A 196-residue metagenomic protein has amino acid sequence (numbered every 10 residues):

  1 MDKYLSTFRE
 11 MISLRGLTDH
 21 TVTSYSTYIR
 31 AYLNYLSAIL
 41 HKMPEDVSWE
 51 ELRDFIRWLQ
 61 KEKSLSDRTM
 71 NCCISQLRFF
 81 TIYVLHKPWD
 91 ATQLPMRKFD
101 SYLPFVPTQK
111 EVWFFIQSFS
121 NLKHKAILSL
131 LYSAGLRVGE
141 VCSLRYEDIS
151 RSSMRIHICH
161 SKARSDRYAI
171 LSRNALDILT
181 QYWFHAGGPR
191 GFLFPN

Functional and structural regions predicted by a protein language model:
M1-N196: Conserved catalytic core of the tyrosine transesterase superfamily
